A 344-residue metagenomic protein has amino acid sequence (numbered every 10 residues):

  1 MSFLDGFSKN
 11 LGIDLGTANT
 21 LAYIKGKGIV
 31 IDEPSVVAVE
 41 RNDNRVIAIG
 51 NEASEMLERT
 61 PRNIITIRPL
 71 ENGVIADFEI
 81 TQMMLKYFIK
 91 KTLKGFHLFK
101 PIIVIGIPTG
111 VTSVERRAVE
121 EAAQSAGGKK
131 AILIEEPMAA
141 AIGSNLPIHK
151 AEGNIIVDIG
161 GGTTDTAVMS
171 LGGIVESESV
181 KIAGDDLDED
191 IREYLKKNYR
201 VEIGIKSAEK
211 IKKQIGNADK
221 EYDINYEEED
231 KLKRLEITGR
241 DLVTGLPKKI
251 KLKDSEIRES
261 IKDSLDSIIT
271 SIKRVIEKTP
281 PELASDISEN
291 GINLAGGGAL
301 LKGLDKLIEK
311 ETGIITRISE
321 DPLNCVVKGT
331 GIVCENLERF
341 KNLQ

Functional and structural regions predicted by a protein language model:
M1-I159, A167-I292, A299-Q344: Nucleotide/phosphate-binding catalytic cleft detector across ATP-hydrolyzing and phosphate-transferring enzymes
